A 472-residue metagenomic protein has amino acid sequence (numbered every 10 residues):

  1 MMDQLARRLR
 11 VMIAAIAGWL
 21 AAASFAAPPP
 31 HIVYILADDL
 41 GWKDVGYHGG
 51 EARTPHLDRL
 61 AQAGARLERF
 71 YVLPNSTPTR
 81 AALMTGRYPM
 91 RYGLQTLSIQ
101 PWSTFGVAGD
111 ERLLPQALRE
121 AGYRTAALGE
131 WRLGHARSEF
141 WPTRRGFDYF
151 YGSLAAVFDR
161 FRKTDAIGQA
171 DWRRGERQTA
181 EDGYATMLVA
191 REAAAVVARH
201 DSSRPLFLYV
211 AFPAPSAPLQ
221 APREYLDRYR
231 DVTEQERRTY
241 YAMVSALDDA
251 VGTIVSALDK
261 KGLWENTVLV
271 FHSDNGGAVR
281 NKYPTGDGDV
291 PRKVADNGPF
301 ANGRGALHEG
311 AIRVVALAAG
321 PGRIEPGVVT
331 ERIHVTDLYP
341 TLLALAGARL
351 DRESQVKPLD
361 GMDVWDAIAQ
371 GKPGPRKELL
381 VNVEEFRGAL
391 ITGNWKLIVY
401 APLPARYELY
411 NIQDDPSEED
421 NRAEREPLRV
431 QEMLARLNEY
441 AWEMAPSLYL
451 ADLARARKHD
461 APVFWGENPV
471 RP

Functional and structural regions predicted by a protein language model:
M1, A456-R457: Intrinsic low-complexity/disordered segments
M2-I13: Bacterial N-terminal signal peptides that target proteins for export
A14, A23-E408, D414-A435, E439-W442 (+2 more regions): Formylglycine-dependent sulfatase
